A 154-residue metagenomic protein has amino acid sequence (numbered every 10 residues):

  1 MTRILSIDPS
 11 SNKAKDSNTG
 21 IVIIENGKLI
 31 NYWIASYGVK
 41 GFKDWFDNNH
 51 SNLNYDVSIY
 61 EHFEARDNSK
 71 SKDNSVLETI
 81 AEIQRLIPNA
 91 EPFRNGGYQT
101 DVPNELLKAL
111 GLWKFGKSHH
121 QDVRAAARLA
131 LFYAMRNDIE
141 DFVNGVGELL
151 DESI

Functional and structural regions predicted by a protein language model:
M1-I154: Phosphate- and other anionic-substrate recognition elements at nucleic-acid/protein interfaces
